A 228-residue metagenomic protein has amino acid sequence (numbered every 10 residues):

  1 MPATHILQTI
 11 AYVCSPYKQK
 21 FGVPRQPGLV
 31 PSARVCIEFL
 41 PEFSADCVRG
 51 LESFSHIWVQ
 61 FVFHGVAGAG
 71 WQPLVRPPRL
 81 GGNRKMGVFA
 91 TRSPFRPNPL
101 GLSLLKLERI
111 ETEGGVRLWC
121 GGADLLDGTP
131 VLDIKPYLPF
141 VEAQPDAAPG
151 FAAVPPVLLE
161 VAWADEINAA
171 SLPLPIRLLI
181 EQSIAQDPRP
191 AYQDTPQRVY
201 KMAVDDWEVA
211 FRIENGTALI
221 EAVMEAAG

Functional and structural regions predicted by a protein language model:
P2-D46, L51-S53, Y137-Q182, A191 (+1 more regions): Arg/Lys-rich, positively charged N-terminal/basic patches that mediate binding to nucleic acids
A3-T9, F95-L104, D205: Short coil-to-beta-strand transition motifs
Y12, S103-E108, W119, P130: Residues located in well-ordered beta-strands
K18, I110-L118, L125: Short, conserved beta-turn/loop elements at beta-strand boundaries and strand-helix junctions
L51-G101, Y192-P196: Active-site-adjacent substructure of cysteine-protease-like catalytic cores
T195-N215: Basic/aromatic recognition patch in beta-strand/loop cores that engages polyanionic ligands
E214-G228: Enriched for short, Lys/Arg-rich terminal
